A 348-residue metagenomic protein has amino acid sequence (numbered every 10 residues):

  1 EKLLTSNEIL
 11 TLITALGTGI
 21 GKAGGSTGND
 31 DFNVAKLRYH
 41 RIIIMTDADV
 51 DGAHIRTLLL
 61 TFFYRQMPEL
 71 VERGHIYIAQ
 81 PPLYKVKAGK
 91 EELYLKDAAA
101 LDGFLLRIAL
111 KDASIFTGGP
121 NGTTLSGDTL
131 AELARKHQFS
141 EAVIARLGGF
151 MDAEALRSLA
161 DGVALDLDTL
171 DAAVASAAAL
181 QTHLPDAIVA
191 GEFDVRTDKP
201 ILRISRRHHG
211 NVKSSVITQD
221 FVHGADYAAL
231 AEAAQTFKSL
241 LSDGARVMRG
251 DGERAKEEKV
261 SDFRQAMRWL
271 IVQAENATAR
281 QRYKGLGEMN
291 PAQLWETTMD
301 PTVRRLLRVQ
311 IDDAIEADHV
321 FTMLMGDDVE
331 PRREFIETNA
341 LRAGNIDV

Functional and structural regions predicted by a protein language model:
E1-V348: Conserved phosphate-chemistry cores used by DNA topoisomerases
